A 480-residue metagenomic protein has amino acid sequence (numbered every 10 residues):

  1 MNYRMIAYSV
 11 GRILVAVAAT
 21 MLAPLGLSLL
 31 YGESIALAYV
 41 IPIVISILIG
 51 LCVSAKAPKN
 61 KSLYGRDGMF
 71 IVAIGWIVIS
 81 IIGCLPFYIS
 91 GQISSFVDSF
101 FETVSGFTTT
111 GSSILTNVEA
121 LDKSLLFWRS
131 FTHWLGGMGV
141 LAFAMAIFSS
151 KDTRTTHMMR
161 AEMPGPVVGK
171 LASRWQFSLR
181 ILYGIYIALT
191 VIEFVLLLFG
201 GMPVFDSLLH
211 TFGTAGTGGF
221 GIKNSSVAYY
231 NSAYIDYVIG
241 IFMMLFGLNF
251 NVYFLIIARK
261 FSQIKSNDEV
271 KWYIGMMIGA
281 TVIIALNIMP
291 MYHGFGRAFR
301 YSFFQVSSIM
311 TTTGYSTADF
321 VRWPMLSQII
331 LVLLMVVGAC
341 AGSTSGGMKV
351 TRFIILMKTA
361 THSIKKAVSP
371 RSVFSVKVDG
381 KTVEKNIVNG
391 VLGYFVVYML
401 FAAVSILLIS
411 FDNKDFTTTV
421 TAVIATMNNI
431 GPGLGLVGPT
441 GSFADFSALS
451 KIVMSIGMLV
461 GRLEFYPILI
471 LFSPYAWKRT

Functional and structural regions predicted by a protein language model:
M1-T480: Membrane-proximal intracellular helices of multi-pass ion channels
